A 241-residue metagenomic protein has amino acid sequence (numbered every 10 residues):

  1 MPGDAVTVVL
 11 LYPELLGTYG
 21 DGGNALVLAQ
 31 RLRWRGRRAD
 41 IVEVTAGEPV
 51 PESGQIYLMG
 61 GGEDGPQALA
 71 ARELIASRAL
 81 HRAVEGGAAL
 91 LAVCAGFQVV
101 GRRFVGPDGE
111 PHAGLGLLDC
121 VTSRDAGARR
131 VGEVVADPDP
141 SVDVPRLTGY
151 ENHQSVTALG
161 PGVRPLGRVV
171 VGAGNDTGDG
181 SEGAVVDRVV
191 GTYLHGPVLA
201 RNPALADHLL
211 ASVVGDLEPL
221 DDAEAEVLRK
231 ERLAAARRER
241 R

Functional and structural regions predicted by a protein language model:
M1-E85, A200-R241: N-terminal beta1-alpha1 cap of cysteine-dependent amidohydrolase-like domains
D4-V6, S141-L147, V185-V190: Beta-strand-turn-beta hairpins that frame and shape the catalytic cleft of phosphate-ester-processing enzymes
L10, I41, L117, G149-E151 (+1 more regions): Conserved beta-strand scaffold positions in the cores of enzyme catalytic domains, especially in NTP/NDP-utilizing
Y12-E14, Q154-V156, G196-V198: Glycine-rich beta-alpha junction loops
I56-G60, L91, Y193: Structural motif
D64-P140: Cysteine-nucleophile active-site neighborhood
D108-E182: Pocket-forming structural segment of enzyme catalytic cores
D176-V213: A glycine-centered loop/beta-turn motif at secondary-structure junctions
